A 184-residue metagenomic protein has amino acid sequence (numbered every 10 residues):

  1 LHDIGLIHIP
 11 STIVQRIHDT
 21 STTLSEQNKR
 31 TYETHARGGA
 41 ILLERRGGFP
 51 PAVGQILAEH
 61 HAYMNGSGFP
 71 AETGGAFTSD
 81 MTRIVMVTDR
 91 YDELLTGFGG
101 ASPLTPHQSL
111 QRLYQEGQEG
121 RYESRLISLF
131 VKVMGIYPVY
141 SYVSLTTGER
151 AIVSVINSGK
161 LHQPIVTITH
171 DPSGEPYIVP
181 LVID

Functional and structural regions predicted by a protein language model:
L1-D184: Histidine- and acidic-residue-rich, metal-dependent catalytic cores
